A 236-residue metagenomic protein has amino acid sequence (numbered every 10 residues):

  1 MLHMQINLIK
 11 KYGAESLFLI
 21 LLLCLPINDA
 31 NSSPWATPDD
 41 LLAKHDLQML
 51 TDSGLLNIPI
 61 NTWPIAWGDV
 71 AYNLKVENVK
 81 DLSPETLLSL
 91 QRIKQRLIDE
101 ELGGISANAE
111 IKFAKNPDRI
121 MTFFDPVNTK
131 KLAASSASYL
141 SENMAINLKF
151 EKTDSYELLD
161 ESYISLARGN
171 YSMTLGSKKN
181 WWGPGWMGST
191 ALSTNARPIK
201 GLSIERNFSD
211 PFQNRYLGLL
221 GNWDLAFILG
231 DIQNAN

Functional and structural regions predicted by a protein language model:
E15-P26: Bacterial N-terminal signal peptides
A30-F124: N-terminal periplasmic/intermembrane-space "pro-region" immediately following the signal or transit peptide
P59-N61, K80, Q95-S106, L140-I146 (+2 more regions): Short loop/turn motifs that connect adjacent beta-strands in outer-membrane beta-barrel proteins
I111-P117, S141-N143, F150-D154, R168-N170 (+3 more regions): Transmembrane beta-strands of outer-membrane beta-barrel pores
I120-F123, M187-L192, I232-A235: Extracellular loop and loop/strand-boundary signature of outer-membrane beta-barrel proteins
F124-T129, E151-L159, A196, Q233-N236: Solvent-exposed loop/turn segments connecting transmembrane beta-strands in outer-membrane beta-barrel proteins
S135-Y139, S162-R168, L175, L202-F208: Residues on the lipid-exposed face of transmembrane beta-strands in outer-membrane beta-barrel proteins
W181, G201-N236: Signature for the C-terminal beta-barrel architecture of outer-membrane proteins
